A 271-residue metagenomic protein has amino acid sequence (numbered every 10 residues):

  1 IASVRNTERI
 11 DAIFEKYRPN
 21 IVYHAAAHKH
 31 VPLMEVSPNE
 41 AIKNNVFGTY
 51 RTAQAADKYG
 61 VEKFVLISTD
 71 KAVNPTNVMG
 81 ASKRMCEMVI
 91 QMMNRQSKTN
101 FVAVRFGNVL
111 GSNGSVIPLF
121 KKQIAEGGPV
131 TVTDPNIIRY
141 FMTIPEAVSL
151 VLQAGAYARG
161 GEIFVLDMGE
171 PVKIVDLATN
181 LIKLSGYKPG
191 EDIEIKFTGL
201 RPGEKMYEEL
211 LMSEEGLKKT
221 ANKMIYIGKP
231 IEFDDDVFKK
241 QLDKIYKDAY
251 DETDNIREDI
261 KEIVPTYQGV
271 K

Functional and structural regions predicted by a protein language model:
I1-I21, G203: Conserved Rossmann-fold cofactor-binding substructure of NAD(P)-dependent oxidoreductases
R5, A72, V109-G111: Conserved sequence/active-site signature of Rossmann-fold short-chain dehydrogenase/reductase
I10-A12, V22-Y23, P32-E35, P75-N77 (+2 more regions): Extended hydrophobic-aromatic, low-complexity segments
A12-K16, A55, L150: CheY-like receiver
F14-E15, V36-N39, M79-S82, I117-L119 (+2 more regions): Short, glycine/charged-enriched secondary-structure capping and boundary segments
R18, H28-E87, M92-N94: Conserved Rossmann-fold NAD(P)-dependent oxidoreductase catalytic core, especially the SDR/UDP-sugar
H24, F64-S68, A103-R105: Structural signature of the Rossmann-like NAD(P)-dependent dehydrogenase/reductase core
K58, M88-N108, N113-K271: Strand-loop microenvironment adjacent to phosphate/nucleotide-handling motifs in alpha/beta enzyme folds
